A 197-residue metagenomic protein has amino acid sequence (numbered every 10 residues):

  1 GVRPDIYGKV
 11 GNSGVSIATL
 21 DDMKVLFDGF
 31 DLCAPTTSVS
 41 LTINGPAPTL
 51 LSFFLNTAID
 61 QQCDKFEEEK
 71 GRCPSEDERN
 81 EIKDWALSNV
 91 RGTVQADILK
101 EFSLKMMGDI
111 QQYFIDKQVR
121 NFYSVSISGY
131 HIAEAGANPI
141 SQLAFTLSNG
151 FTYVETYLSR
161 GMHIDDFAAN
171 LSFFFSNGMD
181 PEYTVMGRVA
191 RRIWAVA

Functional and structural regions predicted by a protein language model:
G1-M186: Catalytic alpha/beta active-site cores
A190-R191: Small-residue helix-packing and pore-constriction motifs in hydrophobic alpha-helices
A197: Catalytic core of soluble alpha/beta enzymes
